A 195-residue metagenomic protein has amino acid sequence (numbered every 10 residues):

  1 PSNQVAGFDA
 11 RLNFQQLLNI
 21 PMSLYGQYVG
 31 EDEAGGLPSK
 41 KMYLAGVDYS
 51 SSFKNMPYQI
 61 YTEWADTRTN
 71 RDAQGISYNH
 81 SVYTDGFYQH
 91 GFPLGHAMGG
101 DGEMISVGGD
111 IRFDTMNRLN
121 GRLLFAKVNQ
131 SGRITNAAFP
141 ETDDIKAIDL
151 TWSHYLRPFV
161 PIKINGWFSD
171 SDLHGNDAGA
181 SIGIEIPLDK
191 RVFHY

Functional and structural regions predicted by a protein language model:
P1-Y195: Exposed, low-structure sequence patches enriched in small/polar residues
